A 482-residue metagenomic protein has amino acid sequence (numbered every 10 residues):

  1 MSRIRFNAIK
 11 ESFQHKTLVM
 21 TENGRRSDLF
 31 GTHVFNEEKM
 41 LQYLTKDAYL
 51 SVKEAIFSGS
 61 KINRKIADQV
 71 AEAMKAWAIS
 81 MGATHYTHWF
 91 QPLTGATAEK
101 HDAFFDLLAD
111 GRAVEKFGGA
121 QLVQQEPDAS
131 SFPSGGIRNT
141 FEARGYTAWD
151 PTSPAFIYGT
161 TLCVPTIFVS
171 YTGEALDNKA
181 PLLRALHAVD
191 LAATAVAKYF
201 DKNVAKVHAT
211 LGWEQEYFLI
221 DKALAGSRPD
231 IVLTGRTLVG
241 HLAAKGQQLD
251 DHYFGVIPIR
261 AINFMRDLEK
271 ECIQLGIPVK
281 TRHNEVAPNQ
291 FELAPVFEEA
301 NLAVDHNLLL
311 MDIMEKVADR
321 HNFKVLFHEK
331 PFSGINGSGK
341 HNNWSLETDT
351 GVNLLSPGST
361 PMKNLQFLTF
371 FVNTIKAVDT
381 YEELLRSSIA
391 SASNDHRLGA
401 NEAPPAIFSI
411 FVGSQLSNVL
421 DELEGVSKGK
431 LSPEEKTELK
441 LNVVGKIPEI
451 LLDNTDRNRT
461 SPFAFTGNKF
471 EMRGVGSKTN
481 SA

Functional and structural regions predicted by a protein language model:
M1-F6, K10, T32, E37 (+3 more regions): Intrinsically disordered, low-complexity regions
S2-N23, T140-F156: N-terminal hydrophobic targeting/anchoring segments and the immediately downstream early-domain regions of hydrolases
R5, M74-G82, Y86-T87, T94 (+4 more regions): A broad "ordered helical/assembly scaffold" signature
S12-G118, V123-N139: Histidine/acidic residue-rich metal-binding segments in metalloenzymes
I66-V70, F90-P92, A120-Q121, F168 (+4 more regions): Active-site-proximal loop/turn and secondary-structure-junction residues that shape catalytic pockets, frequently
A143-F327, N336-N342, L346-A482: Glycine-rich, acidic/polar active-site loops that bind/position phosphate-bearing ligands
